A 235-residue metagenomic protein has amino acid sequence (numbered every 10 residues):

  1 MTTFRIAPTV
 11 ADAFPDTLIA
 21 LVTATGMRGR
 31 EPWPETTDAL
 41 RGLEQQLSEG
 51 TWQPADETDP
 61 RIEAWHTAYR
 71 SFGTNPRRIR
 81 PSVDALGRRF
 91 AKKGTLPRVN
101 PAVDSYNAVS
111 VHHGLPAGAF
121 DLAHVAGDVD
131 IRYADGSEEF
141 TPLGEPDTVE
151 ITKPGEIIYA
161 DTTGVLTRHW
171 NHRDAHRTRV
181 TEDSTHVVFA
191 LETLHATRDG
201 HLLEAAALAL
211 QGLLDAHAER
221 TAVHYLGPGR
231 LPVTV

Functional and structural regions predicted by a protein language model:
M1-V235: Charge-biased, low-complexity intrinsically disordered regions
